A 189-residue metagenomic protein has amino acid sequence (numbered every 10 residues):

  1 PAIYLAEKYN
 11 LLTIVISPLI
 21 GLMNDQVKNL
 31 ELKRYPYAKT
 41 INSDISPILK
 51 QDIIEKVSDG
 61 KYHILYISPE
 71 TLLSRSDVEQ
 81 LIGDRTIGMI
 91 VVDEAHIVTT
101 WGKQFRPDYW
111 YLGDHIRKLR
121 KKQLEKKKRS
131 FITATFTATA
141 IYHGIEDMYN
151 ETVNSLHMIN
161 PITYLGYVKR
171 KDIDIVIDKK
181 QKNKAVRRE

Functional and structural regions predicted by a protein language model:
P1-Y37, N42, K122-K128: Conserved SF1/SF2 helicase motif Ia
L5-Y9, E31-K33, E55-G60, Q80-R85 (+2 more regions): Conserved catalytic network of the ASCE P-loop NTPase/AAA+ motor domain
L12-P18, Y66, T133-F136: Conserved RecA-like ASCE P-loop NTPase motor core of nucleic-acid helicases/translocases
I20, T40-K50, P69-R75, L165-V168: Conserved helicase motor
L22-I48, D52, K56-D59, N150-L156: Conserved helix-turn-beta segment of the N-terminal RecA-like "Helicase ATP-binding" lobe in SF1/SF2 helicases
I45-I48, I64-L73, K179-R187: Short glycine-rich substrate-engagement loop in P-loop NTPases that contacts/grips substrate
Y62-H63, E70-L73, D77-K128: SF2 helicase catalytic motif II
K122, R129-I132, F136-E189: Interdomain hinge/linker at the junction between the two RecA-like core domains of SF2 helicases
